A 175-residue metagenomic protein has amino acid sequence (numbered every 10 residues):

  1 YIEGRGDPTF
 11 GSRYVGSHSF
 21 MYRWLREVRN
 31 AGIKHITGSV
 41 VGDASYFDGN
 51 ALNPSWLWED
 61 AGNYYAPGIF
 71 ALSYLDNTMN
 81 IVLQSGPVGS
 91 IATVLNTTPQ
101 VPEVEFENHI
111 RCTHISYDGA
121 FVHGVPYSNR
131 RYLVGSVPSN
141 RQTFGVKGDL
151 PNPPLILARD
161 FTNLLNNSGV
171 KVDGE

Functional and structural regions predicted by a protein language model:
Y1-E175: Conserved serine DD-peptidase/penicillin-binding transpeptidase domain and beta-lactam-recognizing active-site
